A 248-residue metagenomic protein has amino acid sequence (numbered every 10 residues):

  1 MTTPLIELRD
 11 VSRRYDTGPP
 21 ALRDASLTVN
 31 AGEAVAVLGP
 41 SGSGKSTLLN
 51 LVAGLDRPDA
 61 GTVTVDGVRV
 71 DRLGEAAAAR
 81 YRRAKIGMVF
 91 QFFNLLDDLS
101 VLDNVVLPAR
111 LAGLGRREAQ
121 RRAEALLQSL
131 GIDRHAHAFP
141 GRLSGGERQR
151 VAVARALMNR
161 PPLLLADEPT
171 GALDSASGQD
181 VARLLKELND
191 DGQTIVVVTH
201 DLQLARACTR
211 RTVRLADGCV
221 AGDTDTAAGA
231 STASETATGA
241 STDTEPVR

Functional and structural regions predicted by a protein language model:
P4-T209, R214-L215: ABC family nucleotide-binding domain
L204, A221, G229: Flexible, glycine-rich phosphate/dinucleotide-binding loops and adjacent beta-alpha linkers at cofactor/substrate
T212-D225: H-loop (His-switch) and adjacent beta-strand-loop-beta switch element of ABC-type ATPase nucleotide-binding domains
T226-R248: ABC ATPase nucleotide-binding domains
